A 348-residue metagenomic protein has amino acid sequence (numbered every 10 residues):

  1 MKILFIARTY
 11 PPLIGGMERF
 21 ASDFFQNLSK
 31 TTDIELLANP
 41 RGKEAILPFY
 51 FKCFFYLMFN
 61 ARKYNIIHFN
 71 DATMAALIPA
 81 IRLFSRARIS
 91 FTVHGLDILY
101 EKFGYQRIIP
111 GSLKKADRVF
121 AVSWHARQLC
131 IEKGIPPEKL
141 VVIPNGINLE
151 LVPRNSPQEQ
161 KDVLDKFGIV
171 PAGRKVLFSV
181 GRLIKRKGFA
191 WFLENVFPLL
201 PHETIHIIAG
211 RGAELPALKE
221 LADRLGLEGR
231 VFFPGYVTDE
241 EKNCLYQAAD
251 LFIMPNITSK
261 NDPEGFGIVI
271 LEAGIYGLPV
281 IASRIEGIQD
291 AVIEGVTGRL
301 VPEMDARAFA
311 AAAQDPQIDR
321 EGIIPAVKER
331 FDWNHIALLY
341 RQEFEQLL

Functional and structural regions predicted by a protein language model:
L4, V170-K187, L193, F197-P198: Conserved donor-binding/catalytic core segment of Leloir-type glycosyltransferases
F69-A75: Short His-centered aromatic/hydrophobic patch
H125, G146: Carbohydrate-associated surface elements
P153-V170: A short helix/loop element that forms part of the nucleotide-sugar donor recognition site in Leloir-type
A209, P216-E241: Nucleotide-activated donor-binding/catalytic signature segment of Leloir-type glycosyltransferases, i.e., the conserved
R230, Y236, Q247-D262, L278: Acidic donor-binding loop of glycosyltransferase active sites
I270, I275-A282, V292: Short hydrophobic beta-strand element within catalytic cores of glycosyltransferases and related nucleotide-activated
I293-A306, A312-I318: Conserved acidic donor-binding segment of nucleotide-sugar-dependent glycosyltransferases
